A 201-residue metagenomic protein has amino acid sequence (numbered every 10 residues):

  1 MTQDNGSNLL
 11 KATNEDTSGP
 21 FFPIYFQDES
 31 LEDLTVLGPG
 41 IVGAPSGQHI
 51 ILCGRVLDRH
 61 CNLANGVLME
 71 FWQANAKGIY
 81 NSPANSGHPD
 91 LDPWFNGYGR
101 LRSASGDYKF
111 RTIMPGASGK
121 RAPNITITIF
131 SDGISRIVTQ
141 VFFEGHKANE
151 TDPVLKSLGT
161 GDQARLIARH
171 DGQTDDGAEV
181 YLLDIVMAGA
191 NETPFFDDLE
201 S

Functional and structural regions predicted by a protein language model:
T2-S201: Beta-strand-dominated extracellular/periplasmic modules and repeats in secreted or surface-exposed proteins
